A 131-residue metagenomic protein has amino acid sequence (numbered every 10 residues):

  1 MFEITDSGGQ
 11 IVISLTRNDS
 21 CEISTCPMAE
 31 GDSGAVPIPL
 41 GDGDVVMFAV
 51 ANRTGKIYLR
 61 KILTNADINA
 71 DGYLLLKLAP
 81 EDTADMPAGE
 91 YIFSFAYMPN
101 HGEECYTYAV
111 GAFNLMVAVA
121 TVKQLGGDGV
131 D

Functional and structural regions predicted by a protein language model:
M1-D131: Contiguous segments within soluble domain cores/interaction surfaces
